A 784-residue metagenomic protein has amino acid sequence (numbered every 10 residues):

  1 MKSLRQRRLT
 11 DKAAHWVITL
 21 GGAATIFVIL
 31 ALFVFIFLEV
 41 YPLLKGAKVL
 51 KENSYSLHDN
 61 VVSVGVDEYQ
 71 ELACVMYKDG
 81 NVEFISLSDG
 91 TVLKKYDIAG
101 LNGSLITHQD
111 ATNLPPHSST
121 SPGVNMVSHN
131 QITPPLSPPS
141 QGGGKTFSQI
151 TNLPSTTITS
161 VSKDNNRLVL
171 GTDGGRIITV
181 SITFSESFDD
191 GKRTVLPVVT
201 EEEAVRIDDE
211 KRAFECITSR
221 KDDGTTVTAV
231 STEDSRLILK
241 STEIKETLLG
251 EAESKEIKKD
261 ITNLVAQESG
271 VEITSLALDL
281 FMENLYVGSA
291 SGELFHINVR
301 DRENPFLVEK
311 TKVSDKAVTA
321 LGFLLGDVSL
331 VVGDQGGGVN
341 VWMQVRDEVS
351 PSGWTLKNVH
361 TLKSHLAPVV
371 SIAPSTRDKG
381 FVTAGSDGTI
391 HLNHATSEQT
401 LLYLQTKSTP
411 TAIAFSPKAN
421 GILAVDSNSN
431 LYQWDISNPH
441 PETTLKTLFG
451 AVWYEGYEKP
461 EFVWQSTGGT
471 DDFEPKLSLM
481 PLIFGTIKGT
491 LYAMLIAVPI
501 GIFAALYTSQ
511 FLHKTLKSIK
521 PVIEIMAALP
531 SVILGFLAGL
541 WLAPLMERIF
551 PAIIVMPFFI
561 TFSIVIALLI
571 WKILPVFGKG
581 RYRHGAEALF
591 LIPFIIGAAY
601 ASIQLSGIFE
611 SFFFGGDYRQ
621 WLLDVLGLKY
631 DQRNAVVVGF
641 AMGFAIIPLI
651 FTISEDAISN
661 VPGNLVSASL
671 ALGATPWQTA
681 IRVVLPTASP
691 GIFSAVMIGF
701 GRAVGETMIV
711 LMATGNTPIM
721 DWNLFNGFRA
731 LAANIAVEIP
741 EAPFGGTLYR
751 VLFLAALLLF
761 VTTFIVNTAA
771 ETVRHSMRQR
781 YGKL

Functional and structural regions predicted by a protein language model:
V82-S86, I177-I182, L237-T242, L294-V299 (+4 more regions): WD40-repeat beta-propellers
S181-V195, S241-E253, N298-N304, W342-S352 (+2 more regions): Short loop/turn segments immediately following beta-strands, especially the blade-tip and inter-blade linker loops
K476-T490, A543-I564, R581-L649: Loop-to-helix entry region at the N-terminal start of transmembrane alpha-helices in multi-pass membrane transporters
A493-I523, A567-V576, A770-Q779: Transmembrane-helix boundary motif in ABC transporter permease subunits
P530, L672-G673, P686: Glycine/proline-centered hinge or cleavage motifs at structural transition points of membrane proteins
I566-F577, E655, S659, G663 (+2 more regions): C-terminal transmembrane helix and the adjacent membrane-cytosol boundary/short C-terminal tail of inner/organellar
D624-L626, V710-F760: Interhelical loop and adjacent transmembrane-helix boundary motif in polytopic membrane transport permeases
F651-I653, P676-L711: Transmembrane alpha-helices
